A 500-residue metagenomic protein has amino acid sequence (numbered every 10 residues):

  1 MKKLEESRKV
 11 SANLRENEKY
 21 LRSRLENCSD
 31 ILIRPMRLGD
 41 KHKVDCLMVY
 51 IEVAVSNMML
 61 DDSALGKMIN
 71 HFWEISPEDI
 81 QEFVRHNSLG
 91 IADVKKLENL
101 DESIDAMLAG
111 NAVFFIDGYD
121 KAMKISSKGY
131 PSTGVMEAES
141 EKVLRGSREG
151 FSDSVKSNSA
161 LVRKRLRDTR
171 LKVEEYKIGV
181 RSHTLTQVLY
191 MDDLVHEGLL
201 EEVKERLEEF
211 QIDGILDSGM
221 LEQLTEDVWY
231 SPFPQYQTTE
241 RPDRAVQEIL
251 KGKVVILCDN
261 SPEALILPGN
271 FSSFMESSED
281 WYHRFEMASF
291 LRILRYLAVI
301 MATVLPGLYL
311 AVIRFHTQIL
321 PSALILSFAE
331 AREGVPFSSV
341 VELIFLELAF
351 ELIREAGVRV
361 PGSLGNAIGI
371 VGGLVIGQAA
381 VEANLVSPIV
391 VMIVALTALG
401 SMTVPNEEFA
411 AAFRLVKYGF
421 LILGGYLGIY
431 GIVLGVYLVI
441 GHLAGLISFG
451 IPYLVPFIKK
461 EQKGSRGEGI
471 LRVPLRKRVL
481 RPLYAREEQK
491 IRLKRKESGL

Functional and structural regions predicted by a protein language model:
M1-V304, S322, L443-L500: Membrane-embedded alpha-helical signal segments
V299-I319: Hydrophobic alpha-helical segments embedded in or immediately adjacent to the lipid bilayer of multipass inner-membrane
L308, P321-L500: Generic detector of multi-pass transmembrane helix bundles and their immediately adjacent loops in polytopic membrane
